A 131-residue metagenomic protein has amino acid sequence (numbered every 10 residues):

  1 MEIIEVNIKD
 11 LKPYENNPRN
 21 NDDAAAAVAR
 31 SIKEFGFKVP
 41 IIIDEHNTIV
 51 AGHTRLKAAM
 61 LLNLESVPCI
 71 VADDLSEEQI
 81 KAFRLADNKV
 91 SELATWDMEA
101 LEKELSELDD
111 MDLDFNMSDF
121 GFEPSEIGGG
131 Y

Functional and structural regions predicted by a protein language model:
M1-Y131: Short, charged/polar connector segments at secondary-structure boundaries
